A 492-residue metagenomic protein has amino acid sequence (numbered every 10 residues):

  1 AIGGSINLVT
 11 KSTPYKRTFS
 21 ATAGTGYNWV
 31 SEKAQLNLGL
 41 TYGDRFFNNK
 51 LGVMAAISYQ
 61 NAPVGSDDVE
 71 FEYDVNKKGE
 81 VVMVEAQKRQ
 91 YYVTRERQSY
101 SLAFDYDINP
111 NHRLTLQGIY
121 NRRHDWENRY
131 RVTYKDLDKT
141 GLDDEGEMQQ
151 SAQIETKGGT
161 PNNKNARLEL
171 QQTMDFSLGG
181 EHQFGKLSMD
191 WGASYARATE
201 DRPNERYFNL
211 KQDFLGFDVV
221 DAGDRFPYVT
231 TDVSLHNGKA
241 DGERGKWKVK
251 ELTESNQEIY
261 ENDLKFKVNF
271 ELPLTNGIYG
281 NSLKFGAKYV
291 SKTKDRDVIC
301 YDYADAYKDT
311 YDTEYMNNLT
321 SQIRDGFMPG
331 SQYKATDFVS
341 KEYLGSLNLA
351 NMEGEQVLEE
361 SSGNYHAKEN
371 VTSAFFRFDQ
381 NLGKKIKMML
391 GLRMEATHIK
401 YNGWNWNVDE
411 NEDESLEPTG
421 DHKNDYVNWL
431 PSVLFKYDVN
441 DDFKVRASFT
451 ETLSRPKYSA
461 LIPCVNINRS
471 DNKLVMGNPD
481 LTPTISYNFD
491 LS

Functional and structural regions predicted by a protein language model:
I2-A23, L36-L40: N-terminal periplasmic accessory domains that precede and gate Gram-negative outer-membrane beta-barrel machines
G4, L36-L40, Q98-L102, Q172-L178 (+5 more regions): Hydrophobic, lipid-facing positions within transmembrane beta-strands of outer-membrane proteins
T13-T18, F47-L51, N111, K186-S188 (+4 more regions): Short loop/turn motifs that connect adjacent beta-strands in outer-membrane beta-barrel proteins
R17-A21, L51-A55, L114-L116, L178 (+5 more regions): Transmembrane beta-strands of outer-membrane beta-barrel proteins
T25-W29, Y59-P63, Y120-H124, Y134 (+9 more regions): Transmembrane beta-strands of outer-membrane beta-barrel pores
K33-D136, P161, Q171-L178, G185 (+1 more regions): Transmembrane beta-barrel wall of Gram-negative outer-membrane proteins
G146-G158, D218-E251, D302-G363: Flexible glycine-rich, low-complexity coil/linker segments exposed to the extracellular/periplasmic environment
T156-D175, E359, G363-N370, N424 (+1 more regions): Outer-membrane beta-barrel signature, preferentially recognizing the C-terminal barrel domain of Gram-negative
